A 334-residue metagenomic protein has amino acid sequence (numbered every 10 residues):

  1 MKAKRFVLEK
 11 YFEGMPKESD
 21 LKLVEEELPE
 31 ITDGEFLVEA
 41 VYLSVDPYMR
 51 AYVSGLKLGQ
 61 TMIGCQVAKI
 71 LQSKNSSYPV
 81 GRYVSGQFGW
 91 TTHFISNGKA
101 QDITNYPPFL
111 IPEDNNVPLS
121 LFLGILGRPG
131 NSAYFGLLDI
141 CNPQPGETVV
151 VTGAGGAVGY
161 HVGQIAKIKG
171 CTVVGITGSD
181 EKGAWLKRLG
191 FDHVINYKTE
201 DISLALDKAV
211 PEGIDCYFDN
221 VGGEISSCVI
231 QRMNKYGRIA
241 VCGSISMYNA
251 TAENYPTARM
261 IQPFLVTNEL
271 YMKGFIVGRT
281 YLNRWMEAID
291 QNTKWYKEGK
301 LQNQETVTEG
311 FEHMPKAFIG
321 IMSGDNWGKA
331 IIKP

Functional and structural regions predicted by a protein language model:
A3, K300-V307, P315-P334: C-terminal capping/lid region of NAD(P)-dependent oxidoreductase domains
E27-V45, M49-H93: Glycine-rich beta-strand-centered segment in the early N-terminal region that forms part of a ligand/cofactor-binding
C65-K69, V80-G153: NAD(P)H dinucleotide-binding glycine-rich loop of Rossmann-like/cofactor-binding domains, especially the beta1-alpha1
S85, V150, I195, D215-F218: N-terminal Rossmann-like NAD(P) cofactor-binding module of classical short-chain dehydrogenase/reductase
L123-E200: Mid-domain Rossmann-like dinucleotide-binding core that forms the NAD(H)/NADP(H) cofactor-binding site
P143, V210, M233-N234: A generic alpha-to-beta junction signature in SAM-dependent methyltransferases
D201-E212: Short amphipathic alpha-helix with an adjacent loop that forms part of the alpha/beta core around
E224-K300, K333-P334: Glycine-rich phosphate-binding loop and adjacent beta-alpha segment of Rossmann(oid) nucleotide-cofactor-binding
